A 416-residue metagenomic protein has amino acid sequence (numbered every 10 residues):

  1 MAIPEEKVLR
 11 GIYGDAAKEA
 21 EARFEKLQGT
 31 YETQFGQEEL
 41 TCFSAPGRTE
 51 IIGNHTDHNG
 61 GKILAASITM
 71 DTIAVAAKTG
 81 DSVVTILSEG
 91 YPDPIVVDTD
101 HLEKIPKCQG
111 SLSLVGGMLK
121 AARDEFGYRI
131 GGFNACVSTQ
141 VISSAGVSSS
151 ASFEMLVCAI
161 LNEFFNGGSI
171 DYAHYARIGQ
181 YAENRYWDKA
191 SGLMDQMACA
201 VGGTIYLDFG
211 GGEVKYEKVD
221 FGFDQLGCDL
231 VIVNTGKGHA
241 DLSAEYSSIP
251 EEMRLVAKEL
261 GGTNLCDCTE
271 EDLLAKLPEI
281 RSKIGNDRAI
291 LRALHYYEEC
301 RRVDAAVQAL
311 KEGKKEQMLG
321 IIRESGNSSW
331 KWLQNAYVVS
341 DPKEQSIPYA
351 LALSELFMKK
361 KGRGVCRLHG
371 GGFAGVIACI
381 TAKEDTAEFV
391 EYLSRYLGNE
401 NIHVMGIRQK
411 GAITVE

Functional and structural regions predicted by a protein language model:
M1-R48, I52, I73-P106, Y206-R367 (+1 more regions): C-terminal nucleotide
K62-G80, V201: Structural signature of FAD isoalloxazine-binding scaffolds in flavoprotein oxidoreductases
S67-M70, V147-G167, A378-T381: DPxDG-like acidic metal-binding loop motif
T85-L87, G131-T139, S169-E183, L319-E324 (+2 more regions): Beta-strand segments within the central parallel beta-sheet cores of soluble alpha/beta enzyme folds
L119-K120, D124-S143: Glycine- and acidic-rich phosphate- and metal-coordinating loops
D124-F133, L161-Y175, K383-Y396: Phosphate-handling active-site elements
G167-Y216, S325, L351-F357, K361 (+1 more regions): Alpha/beta catalytic cores of group-transfer enzymes, especially the acyltransferase/condensing modules of polyketide
